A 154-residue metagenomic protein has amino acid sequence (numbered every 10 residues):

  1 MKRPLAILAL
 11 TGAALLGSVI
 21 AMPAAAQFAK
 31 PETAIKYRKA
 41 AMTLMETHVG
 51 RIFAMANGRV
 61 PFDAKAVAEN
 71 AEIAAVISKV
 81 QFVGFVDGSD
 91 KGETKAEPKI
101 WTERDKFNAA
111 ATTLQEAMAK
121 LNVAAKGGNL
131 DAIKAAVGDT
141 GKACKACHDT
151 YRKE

Functional and structural regions predicted by a protein language model:
M1-G12: Bacterial N-terminal signal peptides that target proteins for export
I7, L15-A24: C-terminal segment of classical bacterial N-terminal signal peptides
F28, E32-A64, N70-E154: Sequence context surrounding c-type heme c attachment/ligation sites in exported
